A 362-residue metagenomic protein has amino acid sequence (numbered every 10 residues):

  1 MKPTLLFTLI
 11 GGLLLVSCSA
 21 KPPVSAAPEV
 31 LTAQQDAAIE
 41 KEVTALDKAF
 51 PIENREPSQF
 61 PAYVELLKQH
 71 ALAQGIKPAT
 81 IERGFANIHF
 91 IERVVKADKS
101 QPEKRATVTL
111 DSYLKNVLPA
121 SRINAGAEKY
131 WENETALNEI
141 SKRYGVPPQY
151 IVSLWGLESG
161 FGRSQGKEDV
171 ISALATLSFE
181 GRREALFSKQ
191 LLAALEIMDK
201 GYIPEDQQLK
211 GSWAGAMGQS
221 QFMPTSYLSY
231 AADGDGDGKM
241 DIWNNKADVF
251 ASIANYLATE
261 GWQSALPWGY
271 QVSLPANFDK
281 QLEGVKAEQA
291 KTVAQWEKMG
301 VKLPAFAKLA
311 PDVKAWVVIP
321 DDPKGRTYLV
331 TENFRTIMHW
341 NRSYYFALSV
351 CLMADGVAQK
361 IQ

Functional and structural regions predicted by a protein language model:
L15-S17: C-terminal motif of bacterial Sec signal peptides marking the signal peptidase cleavage site
S19-K21: Bacterial signal peptide processing site
P61-I76, T80-I81, S121-L157, K167 (+1 more regions): Export/targeting segments at the very N-terminus of extracytoplasmic proteins
A71, T80-E92, G145-G162, A194-I197 (+1 more regions): Short, functionally critical alpha-helical segments immediately adjacent to catalytic or ligand/cofactor-binding
I88-E132, E139: Signal peptide-directed extracytoplasmic domains
D169-S178, M217-A232, I253: Substrate-binding/active-site groove segments that recognize and process beta-1,4-linked N-acetyl-hexosamine
G234-I242: Acidic, glycine-anchored loop motifs typical of Ca2+
V272-Q362: C-terminal soluble interaction/assembly domains
